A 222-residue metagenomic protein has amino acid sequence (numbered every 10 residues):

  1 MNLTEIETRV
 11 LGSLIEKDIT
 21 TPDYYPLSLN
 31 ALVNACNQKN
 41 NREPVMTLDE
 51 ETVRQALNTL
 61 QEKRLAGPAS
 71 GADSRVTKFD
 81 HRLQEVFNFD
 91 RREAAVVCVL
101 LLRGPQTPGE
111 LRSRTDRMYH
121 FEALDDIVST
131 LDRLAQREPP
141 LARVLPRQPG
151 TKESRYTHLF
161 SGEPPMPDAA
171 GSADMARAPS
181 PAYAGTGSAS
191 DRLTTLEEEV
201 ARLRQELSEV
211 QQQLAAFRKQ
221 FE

Functional and structural regions predicted by a protein language model:
T4-D23, N88-P105, L131, Q136-R137: Positively charged, polyanion-binding regions of nucleic-acid-associated proteins
S13, A56, T130, L159: Residues in the recognition helix of alpha-helical DNA-binding motifs
T21-T47, P105-F121: Short acidic, hydrophobic short linear motifs in intrinsically disordered regions
R54-G71, L131-Q148: A short, conserved structural fragment
A72-E110, S154-S188: Short, amphipathic alpha-helical interaction segments positioned at domain boundaries
R114, L145-F160, S208-E222: Helical coiled-coil/dimerization "stalks" and their immediately adjacent regulatory linkers at helix->disorder
D125: Long, basic N-terminal domains or extensions that often function in RNA/ssDNA interaction or organelle/cellular
Y183-Q220: Amphipathic alpha-helical oligomerization/assembly segments
